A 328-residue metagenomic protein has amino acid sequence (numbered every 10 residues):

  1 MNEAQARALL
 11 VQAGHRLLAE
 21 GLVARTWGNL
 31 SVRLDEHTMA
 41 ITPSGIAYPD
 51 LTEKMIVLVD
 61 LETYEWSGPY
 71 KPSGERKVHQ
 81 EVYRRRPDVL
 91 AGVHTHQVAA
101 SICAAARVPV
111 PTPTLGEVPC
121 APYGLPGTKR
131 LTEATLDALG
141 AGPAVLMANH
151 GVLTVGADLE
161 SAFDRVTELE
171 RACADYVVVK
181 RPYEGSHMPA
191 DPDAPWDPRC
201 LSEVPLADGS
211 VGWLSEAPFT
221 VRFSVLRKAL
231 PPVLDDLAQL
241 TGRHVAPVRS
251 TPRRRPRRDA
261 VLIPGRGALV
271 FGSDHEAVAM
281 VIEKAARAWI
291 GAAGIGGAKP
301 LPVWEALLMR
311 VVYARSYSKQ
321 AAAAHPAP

Functional and structural regions predicted by a protein language model:
M1-P328: Glycine-rich flexible loops
